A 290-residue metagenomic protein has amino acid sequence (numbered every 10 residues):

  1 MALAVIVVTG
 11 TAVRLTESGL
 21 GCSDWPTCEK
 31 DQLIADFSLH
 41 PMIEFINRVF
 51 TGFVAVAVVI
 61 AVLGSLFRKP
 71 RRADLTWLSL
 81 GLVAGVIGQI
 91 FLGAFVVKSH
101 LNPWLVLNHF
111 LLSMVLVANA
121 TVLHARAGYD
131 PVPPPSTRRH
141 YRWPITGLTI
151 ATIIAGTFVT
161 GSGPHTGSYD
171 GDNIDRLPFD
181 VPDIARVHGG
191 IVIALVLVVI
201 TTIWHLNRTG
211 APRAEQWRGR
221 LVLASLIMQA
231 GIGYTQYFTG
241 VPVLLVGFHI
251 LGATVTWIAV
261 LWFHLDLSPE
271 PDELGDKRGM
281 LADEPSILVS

Functional and structural regions predicted by a protein language model:
M1-S290: Polytopic transmembrane helical bundles with strong interfacial aromatic enrichment
